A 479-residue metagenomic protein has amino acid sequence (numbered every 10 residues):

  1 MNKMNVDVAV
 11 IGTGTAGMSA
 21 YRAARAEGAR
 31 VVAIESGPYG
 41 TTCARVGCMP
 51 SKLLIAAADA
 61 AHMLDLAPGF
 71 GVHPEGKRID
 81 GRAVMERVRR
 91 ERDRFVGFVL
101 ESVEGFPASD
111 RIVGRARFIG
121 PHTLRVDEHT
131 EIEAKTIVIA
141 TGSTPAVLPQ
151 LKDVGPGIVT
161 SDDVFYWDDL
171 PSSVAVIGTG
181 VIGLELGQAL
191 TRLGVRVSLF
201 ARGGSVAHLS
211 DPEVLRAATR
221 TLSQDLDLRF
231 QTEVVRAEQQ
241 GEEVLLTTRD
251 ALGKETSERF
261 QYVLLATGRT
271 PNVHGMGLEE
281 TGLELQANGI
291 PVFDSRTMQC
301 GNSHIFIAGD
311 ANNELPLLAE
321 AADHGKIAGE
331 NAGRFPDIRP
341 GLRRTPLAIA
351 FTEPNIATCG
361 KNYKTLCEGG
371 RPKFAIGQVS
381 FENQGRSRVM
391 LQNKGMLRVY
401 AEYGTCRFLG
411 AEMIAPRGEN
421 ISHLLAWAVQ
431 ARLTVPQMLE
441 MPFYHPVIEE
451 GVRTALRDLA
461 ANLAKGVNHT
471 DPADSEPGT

Functional and structural regions predicted by a protein language model:
N2-G14, L170-G180: Beta1/beta-strand and adjacent pyrophosphate-binding region of the FAD-binding site in flavoprotein oxidoreductases
K3-V6, R22-A29, I34-L170, G203-A207 (+6 more regions): Glycine-rich flavin
A9-I11, A116, I132-G142, V176-I177 (+3 more regions): Short hydrophobic core segments
I11-A16, A20-G37, T42, M49 (+3 more regions): Flexible, glycine-rich terminal cap/loop adjacent to redox cofactors in electron-transfer oxidoreductases
C48, T141-R196, F200, L228 (+2 more regions): Glycine-rich dinucleotide-binding loop and its adjacent helix/turn
E75, D110-V113, R117-V126, L193-S295 (+1 more regions): A Rossmann-like FAD-binding core segment of flavoenzymes
V154-L170, S257-P336: FAD-site-proximal beta/loop scaffold in flavoenzymes
V214-A217, A308-T365, H445-V467: A conserved FAD-binding loop/helix module that cradles the flavin
